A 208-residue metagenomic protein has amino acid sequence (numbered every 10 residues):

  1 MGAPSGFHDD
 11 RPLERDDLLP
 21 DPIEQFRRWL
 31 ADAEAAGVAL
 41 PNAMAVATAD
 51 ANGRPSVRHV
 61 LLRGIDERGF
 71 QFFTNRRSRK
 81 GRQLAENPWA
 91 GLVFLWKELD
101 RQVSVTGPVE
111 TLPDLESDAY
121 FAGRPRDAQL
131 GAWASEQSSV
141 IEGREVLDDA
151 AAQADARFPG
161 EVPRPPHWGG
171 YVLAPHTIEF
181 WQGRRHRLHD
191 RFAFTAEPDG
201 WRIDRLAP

Functional and structural regions predicted by a protein language model:
M1-P208: Binding-site signature for planar aromatic cofactors or substrates
